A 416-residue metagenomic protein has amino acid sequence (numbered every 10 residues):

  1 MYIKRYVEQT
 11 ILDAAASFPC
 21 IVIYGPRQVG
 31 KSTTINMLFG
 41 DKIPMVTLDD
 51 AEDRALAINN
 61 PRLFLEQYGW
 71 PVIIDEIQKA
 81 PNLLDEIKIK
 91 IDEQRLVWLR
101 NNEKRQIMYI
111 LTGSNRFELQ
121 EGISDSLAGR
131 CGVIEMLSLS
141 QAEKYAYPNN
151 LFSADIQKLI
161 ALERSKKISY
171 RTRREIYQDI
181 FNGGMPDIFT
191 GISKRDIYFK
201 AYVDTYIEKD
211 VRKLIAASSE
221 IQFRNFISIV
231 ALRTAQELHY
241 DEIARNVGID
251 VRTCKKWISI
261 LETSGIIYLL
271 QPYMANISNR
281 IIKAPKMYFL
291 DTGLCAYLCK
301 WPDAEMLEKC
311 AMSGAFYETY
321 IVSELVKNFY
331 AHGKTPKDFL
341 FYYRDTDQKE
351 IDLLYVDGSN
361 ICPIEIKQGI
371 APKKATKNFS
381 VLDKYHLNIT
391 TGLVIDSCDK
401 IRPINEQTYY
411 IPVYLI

Functional and structural regions predicted by a protein language model:
M1-Q9, D13-V22, P26-Q28, S32-L48 (+3 more regions): A cross-kingdom feature that marks ATP-driven nucleic-acid transaction machinery
I43-P71: Short glycine-rich substrate-engagement loop in P-loop NTPases that contacts/grips substrate
Y68-E86: Conserved P-loop NTPase "ATPase switch" module shared by AAA+ and STAND
I73, M108-S114, E135: Structural recognition of the conserved hydrophobic beta-strand(s) that form the central parallel beta-sheet of P-loop
E76-A80, N115, Q368: Conserved Walker B
L84-L111, S124-D125: Conserved catalytic/switch belt of AAA+ P-loop NTPases
F117-G132, A146-N150: Short regulatory helix/loop adjacent to the ATP-binding pocket of P-loop NTPases
Q141-A142, A146-Y330, F341-Y343: Interdomain hinge/linker elements that couple catalytic modules in large macromolecular machines
